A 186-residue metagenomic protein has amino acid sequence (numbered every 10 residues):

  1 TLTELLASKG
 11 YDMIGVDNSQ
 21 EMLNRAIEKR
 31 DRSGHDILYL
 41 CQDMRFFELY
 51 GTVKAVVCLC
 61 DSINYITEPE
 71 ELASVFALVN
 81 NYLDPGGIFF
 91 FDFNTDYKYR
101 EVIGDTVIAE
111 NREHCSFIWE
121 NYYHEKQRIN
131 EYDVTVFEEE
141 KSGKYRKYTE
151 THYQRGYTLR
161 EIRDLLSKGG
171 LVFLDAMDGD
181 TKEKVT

Functional and structural regions predicted by a protein language model:
T1-F46: Class I SAM-dependent methyltransferase SAM/SAH-binding core
A7-S8, E48, C58-L59, A73 (+1 more regions): Residues lining hydrophobic/aromatic ligand-binding pockets adjacent to catalytic sites
D12, D36-L38, S116, V172-D175: Conserved beta-strand segments of alpha/beta enzyme cores
R45-A55: A short acidic, Gly/Pro-enriched loop at the edge of an enzyme's catalytic core that lines a small-molecule cofactor
V53-E71: A short SAM/SAH-binding and catalytic strip from SAM-dependent methyltransferases
A73-P85: A short glycine-rich, Lys/Arg-flanked "PGG" loop and its adjoining helix->strand segment in the class I
F90-R163: SAM-dependent methyltransferase
Y153-T186: C-terminal lobe and adjacent flexible extensions of AdoMet/dcAdoMet transferase-like proteins
